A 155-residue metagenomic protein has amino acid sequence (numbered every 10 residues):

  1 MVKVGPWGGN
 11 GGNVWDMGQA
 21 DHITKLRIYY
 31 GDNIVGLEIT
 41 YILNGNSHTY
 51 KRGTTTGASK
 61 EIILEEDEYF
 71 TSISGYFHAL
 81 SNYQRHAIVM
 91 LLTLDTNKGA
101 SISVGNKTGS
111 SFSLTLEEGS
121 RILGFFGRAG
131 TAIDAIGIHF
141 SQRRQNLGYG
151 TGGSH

Functional and structural regions predicted by a protein language model:
M1-H155: Lectin-type carbohydrate-recognition ectodomains
